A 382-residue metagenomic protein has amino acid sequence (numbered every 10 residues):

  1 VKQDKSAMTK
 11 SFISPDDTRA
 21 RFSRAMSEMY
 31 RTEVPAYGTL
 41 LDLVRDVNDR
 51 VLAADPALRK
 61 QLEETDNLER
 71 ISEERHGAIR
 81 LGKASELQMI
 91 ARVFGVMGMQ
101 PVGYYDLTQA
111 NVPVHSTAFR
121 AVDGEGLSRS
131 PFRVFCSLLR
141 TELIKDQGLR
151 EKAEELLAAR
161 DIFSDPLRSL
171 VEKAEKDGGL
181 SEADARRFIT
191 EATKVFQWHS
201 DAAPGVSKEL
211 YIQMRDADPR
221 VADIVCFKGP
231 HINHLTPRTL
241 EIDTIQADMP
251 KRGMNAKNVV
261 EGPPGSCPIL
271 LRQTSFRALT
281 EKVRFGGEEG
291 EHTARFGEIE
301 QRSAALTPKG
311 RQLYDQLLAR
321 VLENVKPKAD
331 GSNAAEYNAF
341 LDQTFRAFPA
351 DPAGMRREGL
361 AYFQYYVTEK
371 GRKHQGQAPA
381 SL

Functional and structural regions predicted by a protein language model:
K2-L382: Extended, well-ordered protein cores
